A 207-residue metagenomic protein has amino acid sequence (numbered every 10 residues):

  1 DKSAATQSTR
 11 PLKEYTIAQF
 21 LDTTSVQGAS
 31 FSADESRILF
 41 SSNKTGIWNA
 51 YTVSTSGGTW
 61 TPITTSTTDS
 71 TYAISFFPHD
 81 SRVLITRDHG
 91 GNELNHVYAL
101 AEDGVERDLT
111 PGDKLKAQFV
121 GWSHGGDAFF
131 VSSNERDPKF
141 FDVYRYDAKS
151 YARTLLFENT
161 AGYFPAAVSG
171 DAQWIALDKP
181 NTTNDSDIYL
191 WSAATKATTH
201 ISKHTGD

Functional and structural regions predicted by a protein language model:
S3-V26, V53-Y72, A99-K116, R136-P138 (+3 more regions): Multi-bladed beta-propeller domains
T23-S41, T67-R87, V97, K114-S132 (+5 more regions): Conserved beta-propeller blade repeats
S30-S66: N-terminal, post-signal-peptide region of Sec/Tat-exported proteins
T45-G46, G58, G90-E93, R136-K139 (+1 more regions): A cross-taxa feature marking solvent-exposed loop/turn segments within ectodomains of secreted and single-pass membrane
N92-L100: Short, solvent-exposed linear motifs at loop/edge-of-secondary-structure regions
